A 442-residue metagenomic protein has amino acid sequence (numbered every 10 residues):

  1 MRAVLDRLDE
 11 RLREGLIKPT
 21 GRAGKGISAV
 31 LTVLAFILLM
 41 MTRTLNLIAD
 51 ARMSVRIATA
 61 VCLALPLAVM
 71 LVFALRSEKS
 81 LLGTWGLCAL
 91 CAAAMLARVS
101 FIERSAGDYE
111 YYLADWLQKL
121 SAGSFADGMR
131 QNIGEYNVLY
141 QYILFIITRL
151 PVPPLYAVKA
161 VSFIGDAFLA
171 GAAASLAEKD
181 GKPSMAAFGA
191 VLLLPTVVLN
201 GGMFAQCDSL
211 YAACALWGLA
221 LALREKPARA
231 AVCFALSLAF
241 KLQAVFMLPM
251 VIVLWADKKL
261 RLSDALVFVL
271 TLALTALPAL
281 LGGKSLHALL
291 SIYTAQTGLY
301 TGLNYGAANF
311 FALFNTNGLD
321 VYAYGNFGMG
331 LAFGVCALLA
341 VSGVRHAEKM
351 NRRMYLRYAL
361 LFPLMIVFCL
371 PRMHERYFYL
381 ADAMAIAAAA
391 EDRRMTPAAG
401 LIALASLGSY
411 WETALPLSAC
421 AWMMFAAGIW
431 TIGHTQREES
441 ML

Functional and structural regions predicted by a protein language model:
R2-L67, V72, A93, F101 (+4 more regions): Transmembrane helical bundles and short interhelical boundary loops of multi-pass, membrane-embedded
A35-N46, R56-Y111, L194-P195, L270-K284 (+1 more regions): Transmembrane signal-anchor helices characteristic of membrane glycosylation enzymes that use polyprenol
N46, V72-G83, A170, L176 (+2 more regions): Aromatic/glycine/proline-enriched transmembrane-helix motif characteristic of membrane-embedded glycan-assembly enzymes
P66, F246-L270, L281-K284, L380: Perimembrane helix-loop-helix junctions
A94, S184-A220, A231-Q243, F268 (+2 more regions): Membrane-embedded helix bundles of polyisoprenyl
I102-Q118, F125, Q131-I143, Y300-F310: Extracytoplasmic catalytic/substrate-binding loops of multi-pass membrane glycan-assembly enzymes
G134, V138, Y142, V152-G171 (+1 more regions): Loop-to-helix entry region of an early transmembrane alpha helix in multi-pass inner-membrane enzymes
G171-S175, L210-P227, M384-A385: Specific aromatic-rich, kink-prone transmembrane helix
